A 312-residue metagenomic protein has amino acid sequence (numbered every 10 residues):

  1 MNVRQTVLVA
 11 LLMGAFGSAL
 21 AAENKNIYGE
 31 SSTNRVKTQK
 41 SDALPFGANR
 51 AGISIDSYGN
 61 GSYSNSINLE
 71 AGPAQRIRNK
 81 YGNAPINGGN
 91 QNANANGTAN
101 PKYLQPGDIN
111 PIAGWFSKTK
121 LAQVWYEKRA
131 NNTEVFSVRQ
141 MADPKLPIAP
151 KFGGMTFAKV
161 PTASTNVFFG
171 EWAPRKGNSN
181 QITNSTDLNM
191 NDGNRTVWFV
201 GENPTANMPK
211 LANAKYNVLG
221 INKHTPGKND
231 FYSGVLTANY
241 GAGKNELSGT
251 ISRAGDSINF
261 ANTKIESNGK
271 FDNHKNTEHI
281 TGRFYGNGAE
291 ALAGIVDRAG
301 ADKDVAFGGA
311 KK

Functional and structural regions predicted by a protein language model:
M1-N24: Gram-negative bacterial Sec-dependent N-terminal signal peptides
A21-K312: Mature soluble binding/inhibitory domains
